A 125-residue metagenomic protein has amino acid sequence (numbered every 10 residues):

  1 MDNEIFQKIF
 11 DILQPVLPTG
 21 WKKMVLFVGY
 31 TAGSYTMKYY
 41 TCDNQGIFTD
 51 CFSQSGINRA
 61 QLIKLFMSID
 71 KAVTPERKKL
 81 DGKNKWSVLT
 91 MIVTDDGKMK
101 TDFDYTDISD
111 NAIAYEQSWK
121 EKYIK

Functional and structural regions predicted by a protein language model:
M1-K125: Contiguous interface-forming segments/domains that mediate binding rather than catalysis
